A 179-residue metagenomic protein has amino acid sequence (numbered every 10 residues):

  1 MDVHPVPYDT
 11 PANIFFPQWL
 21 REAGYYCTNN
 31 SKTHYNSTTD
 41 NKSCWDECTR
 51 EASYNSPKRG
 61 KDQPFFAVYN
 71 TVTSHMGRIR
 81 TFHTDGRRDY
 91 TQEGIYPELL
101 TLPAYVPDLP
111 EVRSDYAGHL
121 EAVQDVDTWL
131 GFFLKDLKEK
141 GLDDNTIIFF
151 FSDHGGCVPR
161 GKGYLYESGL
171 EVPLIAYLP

Functional and structural regions predicted by a protein language model:
M1-F15, W19-Y25, N29: Active-site segment of extracytoplasmic enzymes that catalyze sulfate/phosphate-ester chemistry
H4, P57-P179: Active-site-proximal cap/lid insertion segments
Y8-A12, C48-T49, C157: Short, glycine/acidic-rich beta->alpha junctions
A23-Y26, D40-K42, G60-F65: Beta-strand-turn-beta hairpins that frame and shape the catalytic cleft of phosphate-ester-processing enzymes
Y26, K32-N36, V72, H154-G155: Catalytic metal-binding/acid-base residues of hydrolase active sites
S37-T38, G77: Generic structural signal for helix capping and beta-alpha/helix-loop junctions
K42-R59: A Trp-anchored, charged/polar loop motif used as the substrate-binding/catalytic surface of acyl/ester-handling
